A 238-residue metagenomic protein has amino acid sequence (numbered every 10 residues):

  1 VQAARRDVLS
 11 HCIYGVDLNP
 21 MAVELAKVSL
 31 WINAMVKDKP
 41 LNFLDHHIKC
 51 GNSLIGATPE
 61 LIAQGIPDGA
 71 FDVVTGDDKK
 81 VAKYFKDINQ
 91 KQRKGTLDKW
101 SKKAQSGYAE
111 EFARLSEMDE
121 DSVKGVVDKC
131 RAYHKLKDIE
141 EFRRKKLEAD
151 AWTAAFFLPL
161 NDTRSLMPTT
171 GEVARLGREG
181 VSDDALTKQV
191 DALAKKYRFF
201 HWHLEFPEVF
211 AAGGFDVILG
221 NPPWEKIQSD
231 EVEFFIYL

Functional and structural regions predicted by a protein language model:
V1-L238: SAM-dependent methyltransferase catalytic region
